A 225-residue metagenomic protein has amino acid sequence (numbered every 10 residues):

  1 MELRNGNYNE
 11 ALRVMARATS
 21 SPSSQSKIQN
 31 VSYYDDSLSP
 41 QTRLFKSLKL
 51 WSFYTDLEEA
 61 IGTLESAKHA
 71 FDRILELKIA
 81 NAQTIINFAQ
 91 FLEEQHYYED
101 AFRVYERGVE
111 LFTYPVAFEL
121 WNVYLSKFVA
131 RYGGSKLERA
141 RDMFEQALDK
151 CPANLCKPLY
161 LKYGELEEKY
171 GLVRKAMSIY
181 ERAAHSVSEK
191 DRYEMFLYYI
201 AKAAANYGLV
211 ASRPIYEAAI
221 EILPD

Functional and structural regions predicted by a protein language model:
M1-D225: Alpha-helical solenoid scaffolds in eukaryotic macromolecular assemblies
